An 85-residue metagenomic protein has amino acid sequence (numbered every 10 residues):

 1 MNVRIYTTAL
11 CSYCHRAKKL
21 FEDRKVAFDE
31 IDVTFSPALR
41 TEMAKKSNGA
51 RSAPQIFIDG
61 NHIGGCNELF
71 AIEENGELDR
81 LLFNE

Functional and structural regions predicted by a protein language model:
M1-A27: Local sequence-structure signature of Cys/Sec-based thiol-disulfide redox active-site neighborhoods
M1-N2, T7, K45, L82-E85: C-terminal alpha-helical interaction module
K19, T34-P37, A71: Mobile acidic interaction elements
V33-G49, F83: Thioredoxin-like thiol-disulfide oxidoreductase module
N48-F57, N67: Structural micro-motif
I58-N84: Non-catalytic, surface beta->alpha helical segment in thiol-disulfide oxidoreductase systems
